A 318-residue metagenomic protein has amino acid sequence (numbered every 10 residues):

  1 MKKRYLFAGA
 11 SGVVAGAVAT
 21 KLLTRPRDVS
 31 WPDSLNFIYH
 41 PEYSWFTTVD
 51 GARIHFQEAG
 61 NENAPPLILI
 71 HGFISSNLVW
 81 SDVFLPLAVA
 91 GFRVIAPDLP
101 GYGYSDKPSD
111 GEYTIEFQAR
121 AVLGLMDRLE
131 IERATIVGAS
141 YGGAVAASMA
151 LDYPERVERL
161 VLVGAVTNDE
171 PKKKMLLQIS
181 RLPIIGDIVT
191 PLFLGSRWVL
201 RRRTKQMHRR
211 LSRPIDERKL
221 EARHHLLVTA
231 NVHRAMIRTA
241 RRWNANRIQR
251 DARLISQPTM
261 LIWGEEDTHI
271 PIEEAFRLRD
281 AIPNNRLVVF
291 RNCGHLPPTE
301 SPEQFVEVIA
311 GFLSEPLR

Functional and structural regions predicted by a protein language model:
M1-P65, V89-F92, E132, S314-R318: Alpha/beta-hydrolase fold catalytic core
V49, Q57, V89, I95-V137 (+1 more regions): Active-site loop/oxyanion-hole signature of alpha/beta-hydrolase fold enzymes
A52, Q57-Y104: Conserved HGGG/HGGXW glycine-rich cap/lid loop of the alpha/beta-hydrolase fold
L151, E158-T190: Flexible "cap/lid" loop of the alpha/beta hydrolase fold
K173, F193-R253: Conserved alpha/beta-hydrolase catalytic His-Asp/Glu region
I255, L261-W263: Short beta-strand/loop motif that positions the catalytic acidic residue of the alpha/beta-hydrolase fold
E266-I270: Acidic catalytic loop of the alpha/beta-hydrolase fold
N285-R318: Catalytic active-site module of serine/aspartate enzymes centered on a nucleophile-bearing elbow/loop
